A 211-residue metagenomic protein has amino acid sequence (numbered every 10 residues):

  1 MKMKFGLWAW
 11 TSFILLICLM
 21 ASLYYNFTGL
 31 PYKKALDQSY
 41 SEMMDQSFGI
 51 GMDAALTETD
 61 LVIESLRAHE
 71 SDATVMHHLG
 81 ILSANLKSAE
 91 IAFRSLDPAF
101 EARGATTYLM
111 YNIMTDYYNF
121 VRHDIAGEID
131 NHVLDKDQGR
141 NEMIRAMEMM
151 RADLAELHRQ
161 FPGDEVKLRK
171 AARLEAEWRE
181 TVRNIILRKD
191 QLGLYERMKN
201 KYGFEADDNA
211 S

Functional and structural regions predicted by a protein language model:
M1-G6: Short, Lys/Arg-rich N-terminal segment immediately upstream of the first membrane anchor
L7-F27: Hydrophobic membrane-insertion alpha-helices, especially the h-region of bacterial N-terminal signal peptides
L16-C18, I186, G203: Amphipathic alpha-helical interaction segments
G29-L79: Immediate post-signal-peptide N-terminus of mature secreted/exported proteins
D60-A146, E165-R188, R197-M198: Alpha-helical segments in soluble extracytoplasmic regions
E142-Q160: Cytosol-/stroma-facing membrane-proximal "stalk/adaptor" domains immediately downstream of transmembrane anchors
L192-S211: Extracytoplasmic/luminal low-complexity segments enriched in Pro/Gly and acidic/polar residues that act as flexible
